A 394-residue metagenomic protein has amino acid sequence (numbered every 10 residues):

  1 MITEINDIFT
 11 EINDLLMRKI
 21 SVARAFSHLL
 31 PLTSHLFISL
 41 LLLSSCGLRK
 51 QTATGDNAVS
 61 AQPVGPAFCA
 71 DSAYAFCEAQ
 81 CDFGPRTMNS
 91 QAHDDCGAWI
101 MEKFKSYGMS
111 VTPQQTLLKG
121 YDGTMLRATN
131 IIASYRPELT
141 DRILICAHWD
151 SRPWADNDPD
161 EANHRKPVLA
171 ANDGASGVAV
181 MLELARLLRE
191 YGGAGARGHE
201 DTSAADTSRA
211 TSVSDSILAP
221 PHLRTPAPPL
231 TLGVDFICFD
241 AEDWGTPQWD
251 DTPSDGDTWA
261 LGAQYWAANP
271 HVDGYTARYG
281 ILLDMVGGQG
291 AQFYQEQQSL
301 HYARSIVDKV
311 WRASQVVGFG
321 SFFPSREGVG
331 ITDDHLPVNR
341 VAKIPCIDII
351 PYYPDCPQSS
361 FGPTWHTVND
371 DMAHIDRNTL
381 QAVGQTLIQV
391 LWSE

Functional and structural regions predicted by a protein language model:
S44-S45: C-terminal motif of bacterial Sec signal peptides marking the signal peptidase cleavage site
Q51-C96, Y107, P357, F361-H374: N-terminal capping segment at the start of a domain
Q62-A67, D82-Q91, L118-Y121, N163-G174 (+4 more regions): Second-shell loop/turn segments in exported
A70-F76, F83, Y107, T129-R189 (+3 more regions): Catalytic-core environment of secreted peptidases
E78-A79, P85-E138: A non-catalytic alpha/beta surface segment that caps or lines the substrate-entry region of metallo-dependent hydrolase
T87-M88, L117-G120, P137-L139, W149-P153 (+4 more regions): Solvent-exposed loop/turn segments at secondary-structure junctions within structured extracellular/periplasmic domains
Q115, M125, Y279, V286-E394: Active-site-adjacent substrate-binding region of metalloamidase/peptidase-like peptide-processing proteins
R165-T207, D215-A219, A227-S305: Acidic/histidine-rich catalytic neighborhood of metal-dependent amide-processing enzymes
